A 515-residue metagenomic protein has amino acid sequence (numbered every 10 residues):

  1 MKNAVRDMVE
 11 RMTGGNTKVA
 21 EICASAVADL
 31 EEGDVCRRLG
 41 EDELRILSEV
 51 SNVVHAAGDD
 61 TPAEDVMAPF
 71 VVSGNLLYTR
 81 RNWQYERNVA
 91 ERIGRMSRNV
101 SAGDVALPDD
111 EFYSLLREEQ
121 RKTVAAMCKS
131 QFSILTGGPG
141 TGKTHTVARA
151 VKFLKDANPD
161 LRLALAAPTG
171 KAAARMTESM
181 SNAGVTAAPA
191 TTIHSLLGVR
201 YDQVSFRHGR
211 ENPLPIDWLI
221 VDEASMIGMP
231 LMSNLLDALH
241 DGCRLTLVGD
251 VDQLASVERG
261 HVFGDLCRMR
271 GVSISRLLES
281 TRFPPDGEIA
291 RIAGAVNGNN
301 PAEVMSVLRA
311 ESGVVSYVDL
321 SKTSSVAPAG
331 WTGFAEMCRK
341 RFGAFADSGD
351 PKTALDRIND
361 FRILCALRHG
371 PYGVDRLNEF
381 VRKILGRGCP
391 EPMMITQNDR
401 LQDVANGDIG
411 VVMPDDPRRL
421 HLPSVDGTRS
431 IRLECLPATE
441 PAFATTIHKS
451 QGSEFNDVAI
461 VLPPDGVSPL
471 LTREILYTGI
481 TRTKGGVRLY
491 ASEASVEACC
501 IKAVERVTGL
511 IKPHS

Functional and structural regions predicted by a protein language model:
M1-E43: Intrinsically disordered, low-complexity N-terminal extensions of AAA+/P-loop NTPases that precede the structured
E43-D104: Interdomain "pre-motor" coupling segment immediately N-terminal to P-loop NTPase/helicase cores
G103-Q120: N-terminal pre-Walker A segment at the start of P-loop NTPase domains
R121-V124, C128-S312: ASCE P-loop NTPase helicase motor core
D252-M393, D399-Q402, M413: Conserved helicase motor core of P-loop NTPases
F263, D457-S515: Helicase C-terminal subdomain and adjacent C-terminal extension
R400-D408, L420, V467-L471: Short, Lys/Arg- and Gly-enriched loop/turn segments at beta-strand edges
L401-D408, T446-N456, G479: SF2 helicase motor core recognition
